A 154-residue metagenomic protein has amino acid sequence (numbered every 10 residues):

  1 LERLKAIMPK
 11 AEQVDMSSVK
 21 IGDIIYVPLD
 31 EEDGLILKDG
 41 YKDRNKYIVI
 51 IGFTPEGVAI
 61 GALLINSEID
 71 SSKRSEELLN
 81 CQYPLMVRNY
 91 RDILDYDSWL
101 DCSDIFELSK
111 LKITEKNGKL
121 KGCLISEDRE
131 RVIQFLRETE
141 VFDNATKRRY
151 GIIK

Functional and structural regions predicted by a protein language model:
L1-V19: Mixed-charge, Lys/Arg-rich low-complexity intrinsically disordered regions
L35-N45, I50-N89: Compact nucleic-acid interaction/catalytic patches
Q82-K154: C-terminal terminal-subdomain/extension
